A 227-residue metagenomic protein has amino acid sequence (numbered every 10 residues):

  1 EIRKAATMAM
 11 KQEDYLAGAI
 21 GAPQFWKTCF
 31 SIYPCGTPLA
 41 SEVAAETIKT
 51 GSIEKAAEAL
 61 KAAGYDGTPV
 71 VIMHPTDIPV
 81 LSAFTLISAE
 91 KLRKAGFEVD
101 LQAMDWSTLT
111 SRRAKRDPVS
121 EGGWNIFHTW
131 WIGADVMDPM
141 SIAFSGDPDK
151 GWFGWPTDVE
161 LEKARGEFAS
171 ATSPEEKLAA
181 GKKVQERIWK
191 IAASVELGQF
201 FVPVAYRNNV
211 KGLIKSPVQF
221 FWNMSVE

Functional and structural regions predicted by a protein language model:
E1, P34-K55, A114-S120, S141-S170 (+1 more regions): Short, solvent-exposed loop/beta-turn-alpha elements that line the ligand-binding surface or hinge of extracytoplasmic
E1-T37, A83-F84, R187-E196: Periplasmic-binding protein-like
K4, M8, E13, A17 (+7 more regions): Solvent-exposed, polar/charged alpha-helical surfaces in well-ordered, non-transmembrane soluble domains, broadly
M8, Q24-A62, I78-A83: Structural transition elements
Q12, W26, I53, W124 (+2 more regions): Alpha-helix initiation and N-capping motif
E13, G67, S120, E175-E176 (+1 more regions): Short secondary-structure junctions and interdomain/linker hinges
D14-A19, S107-G146, A169, I188-W189: Pocket-flanking alpha-helical
F25-W26, A57-G133, P174, F201-V202: Ligand/substrate-recognition segments at binding pockets and active sites
